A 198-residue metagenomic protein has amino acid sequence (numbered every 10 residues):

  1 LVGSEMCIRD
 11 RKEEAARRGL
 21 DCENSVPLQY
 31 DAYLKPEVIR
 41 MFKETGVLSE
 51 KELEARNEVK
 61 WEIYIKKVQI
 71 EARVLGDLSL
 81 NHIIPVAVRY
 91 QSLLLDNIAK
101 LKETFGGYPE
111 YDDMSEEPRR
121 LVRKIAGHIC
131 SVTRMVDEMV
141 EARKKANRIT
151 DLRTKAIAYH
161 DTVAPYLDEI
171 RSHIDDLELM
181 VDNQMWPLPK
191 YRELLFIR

Functional and structural regions predicted by a protein language model:
L1-C7: Short, small-residue-biased leader/transition segments that mark boundaries at the very start of proteins
R11-R198: Mature extracytoplasmic or organellar-lumen-exposed domains after removal of signal/transit peptides
